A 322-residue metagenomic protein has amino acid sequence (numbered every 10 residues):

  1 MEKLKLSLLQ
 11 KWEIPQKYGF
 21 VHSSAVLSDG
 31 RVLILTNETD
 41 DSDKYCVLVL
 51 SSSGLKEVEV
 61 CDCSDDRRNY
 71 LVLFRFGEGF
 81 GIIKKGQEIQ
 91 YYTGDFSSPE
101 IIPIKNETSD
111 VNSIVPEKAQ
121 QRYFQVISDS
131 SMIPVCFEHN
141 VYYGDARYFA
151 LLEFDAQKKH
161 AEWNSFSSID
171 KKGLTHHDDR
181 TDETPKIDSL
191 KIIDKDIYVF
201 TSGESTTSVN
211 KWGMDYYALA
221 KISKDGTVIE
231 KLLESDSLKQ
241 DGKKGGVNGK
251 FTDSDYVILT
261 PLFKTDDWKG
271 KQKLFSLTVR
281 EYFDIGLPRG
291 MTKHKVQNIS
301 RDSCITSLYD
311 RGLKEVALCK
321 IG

Functional and structural regions predicted by a protein language model:
M1-Y18: A short helix->beta-strand "capping" segment at the edge of beta-propeller domains
Q10-I14, C61-D65, I102-E117, E162-D182 (+2 more regions): Surface-exposed loop and turn segments in beta-propeller and other repeat-based domains that flank or scaffold
Y18-A25, D65-G77, V111-V126, E183-K191 (+2 more regions): Repeated scaffold domains used in trafficking and secretory/extracellular systems, primarily beta-propellers
G30-I34, E78-G81, S130-P134, D196-V199 (+2 more regions): Entry beta-strands of beta-propeller and related beta-repeat scaffolds
I34-E38, I83-K85, V135-N140, D145 (+3 more regions): Recurrent small/Gly-Pro-centered beta-turn motifs in extracellular repeat architectures
T39-K44, Y142-R147, S208-D215, T265-G270 (+1 more regions): Short, solvent-exposed loop/turn segments at conserved positions within beta-propeller repeat blades
Y45-S51, R147-D155, G213-K224, Q272-T278 (+1 more regions): Beta-propeller blade signature
H294-G322: Blade-level signature of beta-propeller repeat domains, shared across WD40, Kelch, NHL, RCC1 and BNR/Asp-box propellers
